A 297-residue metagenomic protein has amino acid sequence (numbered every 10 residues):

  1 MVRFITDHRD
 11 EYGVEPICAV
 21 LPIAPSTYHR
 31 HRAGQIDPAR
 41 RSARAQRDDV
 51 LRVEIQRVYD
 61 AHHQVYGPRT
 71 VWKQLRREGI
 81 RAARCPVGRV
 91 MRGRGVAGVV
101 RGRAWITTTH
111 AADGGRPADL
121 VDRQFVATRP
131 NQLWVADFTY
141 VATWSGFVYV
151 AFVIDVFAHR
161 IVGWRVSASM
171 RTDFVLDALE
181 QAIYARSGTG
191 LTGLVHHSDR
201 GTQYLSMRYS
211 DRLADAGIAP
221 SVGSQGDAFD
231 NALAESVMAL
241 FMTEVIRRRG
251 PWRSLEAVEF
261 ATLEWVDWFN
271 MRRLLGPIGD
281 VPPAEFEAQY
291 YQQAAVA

Functional and structural regions predicted by a protein language model:
M1-A297: Charged DNA-binding/catalytic regions of mobile-element recombinases
